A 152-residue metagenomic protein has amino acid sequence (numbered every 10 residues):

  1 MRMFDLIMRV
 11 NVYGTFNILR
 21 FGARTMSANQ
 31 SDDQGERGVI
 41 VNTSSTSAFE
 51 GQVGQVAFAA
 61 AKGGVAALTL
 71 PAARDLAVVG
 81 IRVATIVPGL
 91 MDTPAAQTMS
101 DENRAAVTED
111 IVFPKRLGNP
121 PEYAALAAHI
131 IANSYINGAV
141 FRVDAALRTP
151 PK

Functional and structural regions predicted by a protein language model:
M1-D5, A96, V107: Substrate-binding pocket helix/loop in short-chain dehydrogenase/reductase
M1-F16, V41, V65: Catalytic Tyr-X3-Lys loop
R9, E102-E122: Catalytic Tyr-x(3-8)-Lys segment
L19, A61, T69: Active-site helix of classical SDR
R24, R74-D75: Alpha-helical segment proximal to the catalytic Tyr-Lys
S45: Residue(s) in the substrate-gating loop at a strand-loop-helix junction that position the organic substrate next
A77, R82, N137-A139: Short, small/polar-rich loop/turn modules that mediate ligand/substrate recognition or access, typified
N119-V143, R148: C-terminal substrate-recognition "lid" of short-chain dehydrogenase/reductases
